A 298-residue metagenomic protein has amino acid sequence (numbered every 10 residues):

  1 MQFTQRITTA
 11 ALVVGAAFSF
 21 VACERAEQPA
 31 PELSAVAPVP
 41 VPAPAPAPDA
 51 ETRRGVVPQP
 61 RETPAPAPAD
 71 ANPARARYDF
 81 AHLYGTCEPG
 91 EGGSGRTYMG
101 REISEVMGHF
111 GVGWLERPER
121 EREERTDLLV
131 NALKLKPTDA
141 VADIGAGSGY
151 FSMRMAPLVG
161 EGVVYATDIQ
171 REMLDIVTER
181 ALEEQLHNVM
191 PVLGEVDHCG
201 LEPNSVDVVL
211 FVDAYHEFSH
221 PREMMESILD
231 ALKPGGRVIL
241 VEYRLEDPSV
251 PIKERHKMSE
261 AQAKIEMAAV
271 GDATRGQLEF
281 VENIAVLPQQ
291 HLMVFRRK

Functional and structural regions predicted by a protein language model:
C23-E32: Bacterial lipoprotein signal-peptidase II cleavage site
E24, R53-K136, A140: Class I SAM-dependent transferase core
A142, A146-C199: Class I SAM-dependent methyltransferase SAM/SAH-binding core
C199-V209: A short acidic, Gly/Pro-enriched loop at the edge of an enzyme's catalytic core that lines a small-molecule cofactor
D207-R222: A short SAM/SAH-binding and catalytic strip from SAM-dependent methyltransferases
R222-R237: A short glycine-rich, Lys/Arg-flanked "PGG" loop and its adjoining helix->strand segment in the class I
R237-K264: Conserved class I S-adenosyl-L-methionine
V270-G276, V281-K298: Core SAM-dependent methyltransferase catalytic element
